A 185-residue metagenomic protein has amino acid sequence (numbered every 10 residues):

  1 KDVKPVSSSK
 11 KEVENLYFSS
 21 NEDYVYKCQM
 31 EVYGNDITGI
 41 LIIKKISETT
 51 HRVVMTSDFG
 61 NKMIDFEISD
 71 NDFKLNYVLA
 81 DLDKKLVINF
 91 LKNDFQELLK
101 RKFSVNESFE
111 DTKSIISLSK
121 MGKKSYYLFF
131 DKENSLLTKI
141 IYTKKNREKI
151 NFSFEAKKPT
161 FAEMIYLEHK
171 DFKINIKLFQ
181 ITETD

Functional and structural regions predicted by a protein language model:
K1-G39, D185: N-terminal leader/targeting segments and the immediate start of mature chains
C28-V32, I37-N61: N-terminal beta-strand/beta-hairpin edge segment
N35-G39, D58, K62-D65, K145-K149 (+1 more regions): Amphipathic hydrophobic-ligand
L41-I43, F66, F152-K157: Extended lipid/amphipathic-ligand handling interfaces
H51-M55, F73-Y77, T138-I140, M164-L167: Short hydrophobic/aromatic-rich beta-strand segments that constitute the beta-sheet cores of beta-sandwich/beta-barrel
D58-K62, D72, D81-D83, K124 (+1 more regions): Short, surface-exposed beta-strand-loop junctions and turns on beta-sheet-rich folds
F73-V105: Acidic/charged, solvent-exposed loop-and-adjacent secondary-structure segments enriched in E/D, K/R, S/T, and G/P
K113-D185: Gly/Pro-enriched, hydrophobic low-complexity segments that function as extracytoplasmic propeptides/linkers
